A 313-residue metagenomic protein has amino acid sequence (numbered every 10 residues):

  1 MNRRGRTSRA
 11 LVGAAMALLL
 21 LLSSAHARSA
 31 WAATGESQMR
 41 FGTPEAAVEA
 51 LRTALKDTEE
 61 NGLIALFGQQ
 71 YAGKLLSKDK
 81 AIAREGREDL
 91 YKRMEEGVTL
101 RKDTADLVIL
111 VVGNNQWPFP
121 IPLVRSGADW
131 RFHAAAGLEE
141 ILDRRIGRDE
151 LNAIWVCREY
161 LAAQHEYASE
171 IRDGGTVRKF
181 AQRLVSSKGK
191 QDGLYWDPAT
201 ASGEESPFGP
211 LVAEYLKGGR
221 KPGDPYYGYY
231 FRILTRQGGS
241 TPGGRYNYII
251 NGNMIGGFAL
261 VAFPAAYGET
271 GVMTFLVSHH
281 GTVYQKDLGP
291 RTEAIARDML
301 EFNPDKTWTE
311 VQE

Functional and structural regions predicted by a protein language model:
M1-A15: Bacterial N-terminal signal peptides that target proteins for export
V12-A25: Bacterial N-terminal signal peptides
W31-T53, R101, A136-A162, E166: Short, low-complexity N-terminal intrinsically disordered segments enriched in polar/charged residues
E59-Y71, K179: Short, well-ordered alpha-helical segments enriched in acidic and aromatic residues
Y71-F119, R220, D224-P225, R232 (+2 more regions): Surface-exposed, charged secondary-structure patches
V108-L151, W155-R158, T282-K286: Short beta-strand edge/turn micro-motifs at domain boundaries
Y167-E269: Flexible, glycine-rich surface segments
G256-E313: C-terminal soluble interaction/assembly domains
